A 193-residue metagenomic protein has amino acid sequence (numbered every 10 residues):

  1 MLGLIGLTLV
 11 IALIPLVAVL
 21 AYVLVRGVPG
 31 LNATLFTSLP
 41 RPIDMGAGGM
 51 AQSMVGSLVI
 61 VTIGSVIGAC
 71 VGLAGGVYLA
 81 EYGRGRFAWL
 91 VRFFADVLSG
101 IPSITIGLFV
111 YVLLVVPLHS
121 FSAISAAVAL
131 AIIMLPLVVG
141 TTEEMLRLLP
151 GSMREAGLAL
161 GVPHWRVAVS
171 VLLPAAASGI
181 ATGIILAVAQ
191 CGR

Functional and structural regions predicted by a protein language model:
L2-L7, Y22-V66, R84: Periplasmic/extracellular loop-to-transmembrane helix junction in inner-membrane transport proteins
G6, S53, S57, F93-D96 (+3 more regions): Residue-level signal for discrete positions within transmembrane alpha-helices of multi-pass small-molecule
V55, V59-V71, G75, P102 (+1 more regions): Hydrophobic alpha-helical transmembrane segments of multipass integral membrane proteins, especially permease/channel
G64-A95: Transmembrane-helix boundary motif in ABC transporter permease subunits
D96-I133: Generic hydrophobic transmembrane alpha-helix motif, especially the helices
P102, L160-G161, P174: Glycine/proline-centered hinge or cleavage motifs at structural transition points of membrane proteins
G140-L158, W165-S170: Intracellular coupling helices
H164-R193: Transmembrane alpha-helices
